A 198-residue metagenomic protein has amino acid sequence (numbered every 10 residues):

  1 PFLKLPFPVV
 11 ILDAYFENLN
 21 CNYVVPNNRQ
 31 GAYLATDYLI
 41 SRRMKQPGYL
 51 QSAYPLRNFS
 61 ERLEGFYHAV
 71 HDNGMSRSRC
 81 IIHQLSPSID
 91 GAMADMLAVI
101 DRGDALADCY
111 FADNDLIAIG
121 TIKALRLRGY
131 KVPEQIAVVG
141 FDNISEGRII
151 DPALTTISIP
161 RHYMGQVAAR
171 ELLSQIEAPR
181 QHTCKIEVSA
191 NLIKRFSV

Functional and structural regions predicted by a protein language model:
P1-D37, S41, I100-A105, L116: Alpha-helical recognition/docking segments in bacterial nutrient-uptake and carbohydrate-utilization systems
L12-E17, V70, D142-S145: Short, polar loop motifs at secondary-structure junctions
Y23-L34, L50-L97, C109-I119, F141-N143 (+3 more regions): Hinge/beta->alpha junction and helix N-cap segments in small-molecule ligand-binding domains
M44-Q46, D108: Residues that mark the start of a beta-strand
K45, S76-S78, K131: Conserved H-loop
L97-V198: Flexible loop/turn connectors
